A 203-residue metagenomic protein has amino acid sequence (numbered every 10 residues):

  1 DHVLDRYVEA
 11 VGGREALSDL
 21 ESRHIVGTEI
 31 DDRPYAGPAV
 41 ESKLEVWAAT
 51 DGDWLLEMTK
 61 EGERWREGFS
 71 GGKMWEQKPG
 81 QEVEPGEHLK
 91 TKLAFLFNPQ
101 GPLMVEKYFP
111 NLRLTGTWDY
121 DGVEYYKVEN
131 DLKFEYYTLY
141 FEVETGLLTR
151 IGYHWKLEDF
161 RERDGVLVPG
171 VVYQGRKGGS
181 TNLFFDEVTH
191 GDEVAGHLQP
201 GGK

Functional and structural regions predicted by a protein language model:
D1-H2, G71-Y136, V143-L147, G202-K203: Flexible, processing/modification-adjacent segments and terminal tails in exported/periplasmic/extracellular proteins
H2-Q81, R113, L132: N-terminal mature ectodomain segment of secretory-pathway/periplasmic proteins
E9, W118, R161: Short glycine- and Lys/Arg-enriched binding-loop motifs that mark or flank ligand-binding interfaces
I30-P34, Q100, L198: Alpha-helix boundary/capping detector
E41-K43, E67-G71, V83-L93, F141 (+2 more regions): Short amphipathic beta-strand/extended segments with alternating polar/hydrophobic composition
L44-E45, W54-L56, W65, P110 (+5 more regions): Residue-level detector of beta-strand structural context in well-folded domains
D121-G202: Gly/Pro-enriched, hydrophobic low-complexity segments that function as extracytoplasmic propeptides/linkers
